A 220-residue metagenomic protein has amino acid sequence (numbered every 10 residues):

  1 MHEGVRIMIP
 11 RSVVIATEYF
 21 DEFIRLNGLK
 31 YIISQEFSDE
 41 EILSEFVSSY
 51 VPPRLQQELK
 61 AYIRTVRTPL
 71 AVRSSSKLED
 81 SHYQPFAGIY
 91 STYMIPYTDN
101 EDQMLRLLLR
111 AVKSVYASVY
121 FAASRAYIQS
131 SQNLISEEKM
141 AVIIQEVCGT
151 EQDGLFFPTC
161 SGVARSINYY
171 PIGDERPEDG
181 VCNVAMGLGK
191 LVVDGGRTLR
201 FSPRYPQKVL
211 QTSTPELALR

Functional and structural regions predicted by a protein language model:
M1, Y50-R220: Conserved mixed alpha/beta core segments that line enzyme active sites in large multi-domain catalysts
M1-I9: N-terminal amphipathic, basic-rich helices that act as targeting or association modules
V5, E40-E45, M94-T98: Glycine- and acidic
V5, V13-A16, C182-V184: Hydrophobic, aliphatic-enriched repeat segments that assemble into extended interaction scaffolds in large eukaryotic
P10, A16, S48-Q56: Generic structural signal for alpha-helix starts
R11-E36: Terminal amphipathic helices with adjacent charged low-complexity linkers/tails
Y19, E41-I42, G88-I89: A general alpha-helix detector
L29-V47, R220: N-terminal leader/propeptide and maturation segments of large enzyme subunits in energy/redox metabolism and hydrolases
